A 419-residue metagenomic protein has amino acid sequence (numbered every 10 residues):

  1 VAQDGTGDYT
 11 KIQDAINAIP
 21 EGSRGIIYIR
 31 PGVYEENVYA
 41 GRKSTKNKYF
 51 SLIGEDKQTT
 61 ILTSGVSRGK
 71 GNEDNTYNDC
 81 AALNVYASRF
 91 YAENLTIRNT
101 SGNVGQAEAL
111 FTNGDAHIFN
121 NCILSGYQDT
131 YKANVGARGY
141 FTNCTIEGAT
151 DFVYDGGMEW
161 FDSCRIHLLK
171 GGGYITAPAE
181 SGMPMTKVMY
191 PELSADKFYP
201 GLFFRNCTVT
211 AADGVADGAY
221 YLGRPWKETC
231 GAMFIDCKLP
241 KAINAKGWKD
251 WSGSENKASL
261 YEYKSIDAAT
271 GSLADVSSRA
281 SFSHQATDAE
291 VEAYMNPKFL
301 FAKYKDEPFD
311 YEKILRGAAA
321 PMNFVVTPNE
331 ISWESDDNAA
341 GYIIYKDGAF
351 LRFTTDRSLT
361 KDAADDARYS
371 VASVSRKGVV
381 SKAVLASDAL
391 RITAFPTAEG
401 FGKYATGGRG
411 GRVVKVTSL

Functional and structural regions predicted by a protein language model:
V1-E330, D337-K346, F353-D388: Sequence-level preference for short, compositionally simple segments enriched in small aliphatic or small polar residues
V1-N17, A389-L419: Right-handed parallel beta-helix/beta-solenoid
